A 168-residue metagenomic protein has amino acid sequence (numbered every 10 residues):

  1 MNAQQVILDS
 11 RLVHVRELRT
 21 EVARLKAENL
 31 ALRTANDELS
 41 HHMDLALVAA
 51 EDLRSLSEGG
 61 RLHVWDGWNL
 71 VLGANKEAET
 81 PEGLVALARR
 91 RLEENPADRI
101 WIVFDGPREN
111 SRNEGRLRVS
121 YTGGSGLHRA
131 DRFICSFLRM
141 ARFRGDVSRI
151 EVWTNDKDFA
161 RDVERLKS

Functional and structural regions predicted by a protein language model:
M1-Q5: Short, positively charged
I7-E17, E21-R24, E28-A31, A35-E38 (+2 more regions): Heptad-repeat coiled-coil/leucine-zipper oligomerization helices
I7-S10, R16-E17, R24, D52 (+3 more regions): Nuclease catalytic cores that cleave nucleic-acid phosphodiester bonds, predominantly acidic two-metal-ion
